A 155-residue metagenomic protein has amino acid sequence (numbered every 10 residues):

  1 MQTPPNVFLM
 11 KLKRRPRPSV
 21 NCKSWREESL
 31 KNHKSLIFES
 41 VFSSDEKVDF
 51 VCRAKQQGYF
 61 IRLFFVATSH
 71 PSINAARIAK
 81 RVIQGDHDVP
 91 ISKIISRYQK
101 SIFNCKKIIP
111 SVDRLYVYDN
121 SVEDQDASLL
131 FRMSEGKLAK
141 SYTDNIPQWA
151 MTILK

Functional and structural regions predicted by a protein language model:
M1-S35: Conserved substrate/cofactor phosphate-moiety recognition/catalytic segment in nucleotide-dependent phosphotransferases
R15-S19, S44, R97-Y98: A conditional alpha-helix N-cap/helix-loop micro-motif detector
L30, C52-K55, I109: Anion (oxyanion) recognition and catalysis
H33, Q57-R62, S111-R114: Short glycine-/polar-rich loops that comprise or flank the Walker A/P-loop and associated switch/sensor motifs
F38-V48, T68: Acidic, metal-coordinating catalytic cores used for nucleic-acid/nucleotide bond scission and strand-transfer chemistry
E46-F60: Short, electropositive alpha-helical surface patch
Y59-K107: A glycine- and Lys/Arg-enriched "phosphate-lid" helix/loop adjacent to the NTP-binding pocket of small-molecule kinases
K107-K155: NTP-dependent small-molecule kinase module
